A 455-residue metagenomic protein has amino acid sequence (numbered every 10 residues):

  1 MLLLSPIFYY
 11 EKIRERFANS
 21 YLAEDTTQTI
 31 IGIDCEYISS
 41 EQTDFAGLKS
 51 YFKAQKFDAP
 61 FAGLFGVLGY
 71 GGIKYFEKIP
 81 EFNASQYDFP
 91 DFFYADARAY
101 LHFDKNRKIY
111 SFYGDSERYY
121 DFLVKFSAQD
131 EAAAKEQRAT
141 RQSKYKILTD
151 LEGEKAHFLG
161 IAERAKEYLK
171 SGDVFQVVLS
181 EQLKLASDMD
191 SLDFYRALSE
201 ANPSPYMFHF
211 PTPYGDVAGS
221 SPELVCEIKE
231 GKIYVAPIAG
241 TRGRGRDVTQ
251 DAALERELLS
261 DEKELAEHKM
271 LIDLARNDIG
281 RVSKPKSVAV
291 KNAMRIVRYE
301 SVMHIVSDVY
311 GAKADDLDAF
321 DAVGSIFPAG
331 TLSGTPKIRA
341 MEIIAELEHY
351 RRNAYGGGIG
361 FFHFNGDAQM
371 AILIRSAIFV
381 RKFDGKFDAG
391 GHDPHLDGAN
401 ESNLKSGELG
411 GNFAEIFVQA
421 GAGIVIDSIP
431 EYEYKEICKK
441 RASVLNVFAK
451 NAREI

Functional and structural regions predicted by a protein language model:
M1-D393, K405, L409-I455: Extended alpha-helical targeting/anchoring segments, especially N-terminal organellar/secretory targeting helices
L396, N400-N403: Short, low-complexity, intrinsically disordered N-terminal modules that encode targeting/processing signals
